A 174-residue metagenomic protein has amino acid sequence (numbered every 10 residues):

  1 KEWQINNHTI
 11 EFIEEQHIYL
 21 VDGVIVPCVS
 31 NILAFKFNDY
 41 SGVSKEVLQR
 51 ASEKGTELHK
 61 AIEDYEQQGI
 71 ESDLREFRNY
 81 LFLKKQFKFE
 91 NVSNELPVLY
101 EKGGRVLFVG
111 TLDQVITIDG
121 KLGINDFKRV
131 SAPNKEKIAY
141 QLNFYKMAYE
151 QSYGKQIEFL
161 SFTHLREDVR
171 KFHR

Functional and structural regions predicted by a protein language model:
K1-V109: Metal-dependent nuclease catalytic cores that hydrolyze phosphodiester bonds in DNA/RNA, characterized by
L96-R174: Mg2+/Mn2+-dependent nuclease catalytic core
